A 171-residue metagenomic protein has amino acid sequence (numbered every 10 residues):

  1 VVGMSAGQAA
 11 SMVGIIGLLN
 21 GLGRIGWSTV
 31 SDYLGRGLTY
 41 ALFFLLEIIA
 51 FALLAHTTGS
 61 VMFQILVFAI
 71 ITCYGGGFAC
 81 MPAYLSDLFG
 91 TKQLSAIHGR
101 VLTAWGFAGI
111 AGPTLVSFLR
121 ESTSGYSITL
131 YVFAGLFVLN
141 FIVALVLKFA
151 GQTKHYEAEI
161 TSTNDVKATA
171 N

Functional and structural regions predicted by a protein language model:
M4-L18, A96, I128: Loop-to-transmembrane helix entry
G17-I25, G75, G106-I110: Residue-level signature of mid-helix packing/kink "hotspots" within the transmembrane helices of 12-pass Major
V30-S31, L115-S124: Interfacial helix-cap and linker-helix signal at transmembrane-aqueous boundaries of multi-pass secondary transporters
L38-L53: Structural signature of the two symmetry-related core transmembrane helices
M62-G76: Hydrophobic core of transmembrane alpha-helices in multi-pass small-molecule transporters, especially MFS/SLC-type
G76-F89: Intracellular juxtamembrane helix-capping segments at the cytosolic ends of symmetry-related transmembrane helices
S86-S95, S124: Paired intracellular helix-loop junctions of major facilitator superfamily
I128-V146: Symmetry-related core transmembrane helices of the 12-TM Major Facilitator Superfamily/SLC fold
